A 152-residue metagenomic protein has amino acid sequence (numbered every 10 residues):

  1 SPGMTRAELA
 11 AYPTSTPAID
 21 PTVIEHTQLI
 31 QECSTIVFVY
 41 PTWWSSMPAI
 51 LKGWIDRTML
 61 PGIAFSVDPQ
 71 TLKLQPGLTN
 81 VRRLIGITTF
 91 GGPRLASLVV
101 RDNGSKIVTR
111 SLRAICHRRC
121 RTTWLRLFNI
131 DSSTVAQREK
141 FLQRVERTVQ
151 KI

Functional and structural regions predicted by a protein language model:
S1-G3, W43, G91-P93, N129-I130: Short, solvent-exposed loop/turn segments at secondary-structure junctions
S1-I63, K140-I152: N-terminal beta1-alpha1-beta2 submodule of the flavodoxin-like/Rossmannoid cofactor-binding fold
E8, P13-T16, V67-P69, R82 (+1 more regions): Solvent-exposed, flexible loop/coil residues
C33, V39, T79-N80, S111-C120: A structural motif corresponding to the C-terminal end of an alpha-helix and its immediate exit/capping segment
V37, I85-T88, T123-L125: Hydrophobic/aromatic beta-strand patches that form the interior of the parallel beta-sheet core in alpha/beta enzyme
S45-P48, L95, S132-V135: Loop/helix-junction capping segments adjacent to catalytic residues or to phosphate/diphosphate-binding pockets
S66-A114: Short, glycine-/small-residue-rich phosphate/pyrophosphate-handling segment
L98-V99, S105-I152: Glycine-rich phosphate/pyrophosphate-binding loop and the adjoining helix
